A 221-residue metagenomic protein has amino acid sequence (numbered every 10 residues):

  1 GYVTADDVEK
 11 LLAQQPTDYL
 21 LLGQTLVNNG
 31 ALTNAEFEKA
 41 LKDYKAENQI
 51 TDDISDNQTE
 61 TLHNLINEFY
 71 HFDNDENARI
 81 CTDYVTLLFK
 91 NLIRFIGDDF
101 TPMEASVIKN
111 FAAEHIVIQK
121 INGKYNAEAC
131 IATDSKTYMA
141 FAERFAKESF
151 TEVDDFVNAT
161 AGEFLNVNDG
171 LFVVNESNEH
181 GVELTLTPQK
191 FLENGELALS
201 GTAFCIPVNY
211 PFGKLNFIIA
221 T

Functional and structural regions predicted by a protein language model:
G1-D83, K90-D99, N110, G162 (+2 more regions): Non-catalytic accessory regions
L11-L12, A105-V107, E193-G195: Intrinsically disordered, low-complexity segments enriched in polar/charged residues with Gly/Pro, especially when
L26-N28, S55, V117-K124, F172-V174 (+1 more regions): Short, charged low-complexity intrinsically disordered segments located at boundaries of structured domains
A35, D52-Q58, S149, L184-F204 (+1 more regions): Short, highly charged low-complexity linear segments
K39, A105, G181-V182: A generic "cationic amphipathic patch" detector
D53-D155, P207-T221: Generalized protein targeting/export and membrane-interface segments
D154-A203, Y210: Short, hydrophobic/π-rich interface segment
